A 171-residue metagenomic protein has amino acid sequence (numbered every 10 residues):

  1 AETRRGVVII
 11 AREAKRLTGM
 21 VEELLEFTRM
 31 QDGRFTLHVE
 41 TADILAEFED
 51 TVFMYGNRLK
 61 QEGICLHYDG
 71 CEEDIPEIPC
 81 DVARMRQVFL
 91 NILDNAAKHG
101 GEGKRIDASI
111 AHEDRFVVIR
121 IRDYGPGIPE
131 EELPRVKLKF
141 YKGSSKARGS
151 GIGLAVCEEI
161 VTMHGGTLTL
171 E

Functional and structural regions predicted by a protein language model:
R12-L17: Short alpha-helical segment of the dimerization/phosphotransfer core of two-component systems
D32-L37, E77-C80: Conserved micro-motifs of the catalytic ATP-binding
H38-F53, C65: A conserved beta-strand-to-alpha-helix junction within the catalytic ATP-binding
R58-Y68: Short conserved segments within the C-terminal catalytic ATPase subdomain
F116, I128-F140: Short conserved segment of the HATPase_c
G153, C157: Short alpha-helical Gxxx[C/S/T] motif in the catalytic ATP-binding
